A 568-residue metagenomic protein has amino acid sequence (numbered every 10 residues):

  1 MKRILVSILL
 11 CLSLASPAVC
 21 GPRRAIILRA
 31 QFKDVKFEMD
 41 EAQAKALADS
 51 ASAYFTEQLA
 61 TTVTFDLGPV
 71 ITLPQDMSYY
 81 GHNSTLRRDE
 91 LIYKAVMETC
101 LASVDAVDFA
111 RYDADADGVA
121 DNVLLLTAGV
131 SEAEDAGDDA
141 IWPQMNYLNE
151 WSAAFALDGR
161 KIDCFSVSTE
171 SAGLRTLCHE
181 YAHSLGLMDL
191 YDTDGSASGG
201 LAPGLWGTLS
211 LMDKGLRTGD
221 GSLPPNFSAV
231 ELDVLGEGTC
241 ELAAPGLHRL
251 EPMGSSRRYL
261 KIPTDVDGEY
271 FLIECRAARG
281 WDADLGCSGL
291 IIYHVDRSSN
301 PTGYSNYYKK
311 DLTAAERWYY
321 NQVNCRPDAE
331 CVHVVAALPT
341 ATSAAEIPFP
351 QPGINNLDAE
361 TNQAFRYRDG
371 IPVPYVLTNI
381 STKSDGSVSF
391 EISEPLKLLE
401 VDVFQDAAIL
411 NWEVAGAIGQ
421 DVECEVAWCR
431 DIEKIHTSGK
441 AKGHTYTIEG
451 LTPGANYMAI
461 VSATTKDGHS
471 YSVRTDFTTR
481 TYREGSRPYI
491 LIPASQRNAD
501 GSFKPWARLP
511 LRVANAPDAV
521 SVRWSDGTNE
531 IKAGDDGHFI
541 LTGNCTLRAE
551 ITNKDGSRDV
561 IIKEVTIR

Functional and structural regions predicted by a protein language model:
I26-Q31, K36-F65, I71, D135-S171 (+1 more regions): Non-catalytic C-terminal accessory/binding modules of secreted extracellular proteins
T56-L157: Active-site-proximal segments of metallohydrolase catalytic domains
A408-G419: Conserved aromatic anchor
A417-T437: Extracellular low-complexity, O-glycosylation-prone stalks/linkers
I448, G537-C545: Solvent-exposed segments in extracellular or luminal domains encompassing
D467-T481: Extracellular fibronectin type III
